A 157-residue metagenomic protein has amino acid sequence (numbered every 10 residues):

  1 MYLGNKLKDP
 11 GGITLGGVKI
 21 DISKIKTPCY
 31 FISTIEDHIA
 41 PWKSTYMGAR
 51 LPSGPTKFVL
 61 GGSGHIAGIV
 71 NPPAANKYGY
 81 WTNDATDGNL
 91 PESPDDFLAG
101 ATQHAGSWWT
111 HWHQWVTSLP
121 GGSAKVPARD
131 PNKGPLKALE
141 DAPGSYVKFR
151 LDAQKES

Functional and structural regions predicted by a protein language model:
M1-S157: N-terminal cap/leader regions of alpha/beta-hydrolase-fold enzymes, predominantly small-molecule hydrolases
